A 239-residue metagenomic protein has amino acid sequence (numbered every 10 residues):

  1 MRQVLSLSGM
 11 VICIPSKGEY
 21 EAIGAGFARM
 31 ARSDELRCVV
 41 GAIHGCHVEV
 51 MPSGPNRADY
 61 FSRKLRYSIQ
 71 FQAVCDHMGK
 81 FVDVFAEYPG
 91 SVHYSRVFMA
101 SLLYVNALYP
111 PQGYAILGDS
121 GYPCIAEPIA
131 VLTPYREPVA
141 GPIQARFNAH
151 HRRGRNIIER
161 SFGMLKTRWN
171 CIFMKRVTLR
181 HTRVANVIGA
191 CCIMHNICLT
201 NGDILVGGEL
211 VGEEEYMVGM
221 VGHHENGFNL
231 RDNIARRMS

Functional and structural regions predicted by a protein language model:
M1-S239: Short, well-ordered secondary-structure "scaffold" segments embedded in the functional core of diverse domains
